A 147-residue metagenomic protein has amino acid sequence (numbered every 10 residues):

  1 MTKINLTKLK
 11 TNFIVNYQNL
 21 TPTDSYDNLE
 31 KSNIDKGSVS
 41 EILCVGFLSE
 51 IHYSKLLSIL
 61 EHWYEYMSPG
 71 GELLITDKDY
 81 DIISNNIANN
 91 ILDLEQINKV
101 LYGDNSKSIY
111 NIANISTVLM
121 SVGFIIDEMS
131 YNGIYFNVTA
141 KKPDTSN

Functional and structural regions predicted by a protein language model:
M1-N33, L74-N147: Class I (Rossmann-like) S-adenosyl-L-methionine-dependent methyltransferase catalytic domain, capturing the SAM-binding
T2-K3, S40-V45, G71-L73: Hydrophobic beta-strand segments of well-ordered beta-sheets in folded domains
L29-C44: A short acidic, Gly/Pro-enriched loop at the edge of an enzyme's catalytic core that lines a small-molecule cofactor
I42, L56-I59, A88: Residues in flexible loops and secondary-structure boundaries
F47-E50: Hydrophobic adenine-recognition pocket in adenosine-nucleotide-binding enzymes
H52-S54: Acidic-and-aromatic substrate-binding clefts and catalytic sites of carbohydrate-active enzymes
L57-E72: A short glycine-rich, Lys/Arg-flanked "PGG" loop and its adjoining helix->strand segment in the class I
